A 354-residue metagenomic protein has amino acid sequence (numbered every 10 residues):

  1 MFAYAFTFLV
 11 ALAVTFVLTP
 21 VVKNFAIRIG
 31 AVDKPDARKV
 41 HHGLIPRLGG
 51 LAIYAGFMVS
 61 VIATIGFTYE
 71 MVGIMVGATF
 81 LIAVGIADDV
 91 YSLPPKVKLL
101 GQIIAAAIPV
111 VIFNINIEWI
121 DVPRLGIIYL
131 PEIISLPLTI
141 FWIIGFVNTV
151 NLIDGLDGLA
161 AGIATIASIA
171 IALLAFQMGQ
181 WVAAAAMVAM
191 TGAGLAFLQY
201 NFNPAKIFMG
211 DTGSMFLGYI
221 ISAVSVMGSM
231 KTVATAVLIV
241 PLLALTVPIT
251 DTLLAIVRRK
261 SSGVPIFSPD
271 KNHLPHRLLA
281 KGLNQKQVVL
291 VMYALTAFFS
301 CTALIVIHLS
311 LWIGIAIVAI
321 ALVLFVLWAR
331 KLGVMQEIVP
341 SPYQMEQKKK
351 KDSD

Functional and structural regions predicted by a protein language model:
M1-F25, I29-G30, F57-A83, A160-D354: Alpha-helical transmembrane segments
A26, G30-A31, D89-Y91, I120-L130 (+1 more regions): Membrane interface segments of multi-pass transport proteins and intramembrane proteases
K34-P46, K206: Juxtamembrane helix-capping/reentrant segments at transmembrane boundaries
V59-Y69, A87-L93, V111-L125: Transmembrane alpha-helix boundary signature
T79-V84, G101-F113, L138-N148, A164-A170 (+1 more regions): Membrane-embedded alpha-helical core segments of multi-pass
Y129-T139, A184: Membrane-interfacial loop-to-helix junctions in multi-pass transporters
